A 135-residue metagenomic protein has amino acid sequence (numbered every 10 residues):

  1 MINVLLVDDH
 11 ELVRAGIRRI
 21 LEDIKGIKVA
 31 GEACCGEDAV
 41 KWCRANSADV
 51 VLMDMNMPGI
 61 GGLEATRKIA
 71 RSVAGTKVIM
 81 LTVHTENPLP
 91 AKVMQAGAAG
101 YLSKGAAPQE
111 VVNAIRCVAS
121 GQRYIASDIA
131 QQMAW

Functional and structural regions predicted by a protein language model:
M1-V13, I17-L21: Conserved acidic segment of CheY-like receiver
D8, D54, T82: Active-site residues of response regulator receiver
C34-V50: Acidic, metal-coordinating helix/loop segments flanking the phosphotransfer/catalytic sites of two-component signaling
C35-D38, I60-E64, T85: Acidic catalytic/metal-coordinating carboxylates
K41, L63-G75: Short amphipathic alpha-helix used as the core "switch/output" element in two-component signaling
M57: Receiver (REC) domain active-site loop signature in two-component systems and cognate sites in sensor histidine kinases
G75-T85: A short, hydrophobic beta-strand element within the central beta-sheet of small alpha/beta folds
P88-Q95, G100-W135: Short, flexible helix-to-coil linker/hinge segments that flank and couple to helix-turn-helix
